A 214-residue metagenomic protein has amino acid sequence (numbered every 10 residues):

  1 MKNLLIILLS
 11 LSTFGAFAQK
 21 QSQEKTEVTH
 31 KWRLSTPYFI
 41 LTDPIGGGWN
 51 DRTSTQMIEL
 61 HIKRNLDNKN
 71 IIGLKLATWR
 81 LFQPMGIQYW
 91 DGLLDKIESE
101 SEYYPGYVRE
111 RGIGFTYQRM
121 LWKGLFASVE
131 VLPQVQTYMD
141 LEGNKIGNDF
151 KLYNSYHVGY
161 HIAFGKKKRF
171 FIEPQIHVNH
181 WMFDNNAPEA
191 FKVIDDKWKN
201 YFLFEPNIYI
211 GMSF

Functional and structural regions predicted by a protein language model:
M1-T29: Cleavable N-terminal export/targeting peptides
Q19-G92, G211: Short glycine/proline- and aromatic-enriched beta-strand/turn motifs that initiate or cap beta-hairpins
V28-W32, R52-I58, Y107-R111, N148-N154 (+1 more regions): Residues that define the transmembrane beta-barrel architecture of outer-membrane proteins
T29-L34, Y38-I40, W90-E98, Q134-L141 (+1 more regions): Flexible, solvent-exposed coil segments and beta strand-coil junctions, predominantly the extracellular/periplasmic
I45-T53, M85-D91, T137-I146, D184-K192: Outer-membrane beta-barrel translocator domains and adjoining extracellular loop/strand segments of Gram-negative
H61-E173, V178: Gram-negative (and chloroplast) outer-membrane scaffold detector with strong preference for beta-barrel transmembrane
H161-F214: Predominantly the C-terminal beta-signal and adjacent terminal strand-loop region of outer-membrane beta-barrel
